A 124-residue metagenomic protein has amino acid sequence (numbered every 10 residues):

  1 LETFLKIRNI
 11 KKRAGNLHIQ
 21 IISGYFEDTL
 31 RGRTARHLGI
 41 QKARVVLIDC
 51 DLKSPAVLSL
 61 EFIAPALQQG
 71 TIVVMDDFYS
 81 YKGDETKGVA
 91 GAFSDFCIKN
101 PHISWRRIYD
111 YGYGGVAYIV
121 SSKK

Functional and structural regions predicted by a protein language model:
L1-K124: S-adenosylmethionine/decaboxylated-SAM
